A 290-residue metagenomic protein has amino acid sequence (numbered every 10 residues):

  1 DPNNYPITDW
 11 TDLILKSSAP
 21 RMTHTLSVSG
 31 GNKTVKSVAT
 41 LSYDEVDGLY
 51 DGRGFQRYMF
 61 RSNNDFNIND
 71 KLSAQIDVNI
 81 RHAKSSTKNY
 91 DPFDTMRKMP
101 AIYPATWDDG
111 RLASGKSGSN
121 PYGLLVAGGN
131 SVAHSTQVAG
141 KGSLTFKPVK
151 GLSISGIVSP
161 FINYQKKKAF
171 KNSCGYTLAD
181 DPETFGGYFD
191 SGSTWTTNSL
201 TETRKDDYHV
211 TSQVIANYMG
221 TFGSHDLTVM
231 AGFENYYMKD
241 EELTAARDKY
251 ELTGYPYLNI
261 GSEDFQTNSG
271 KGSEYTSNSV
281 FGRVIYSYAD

Functional and structural regions predicted by a protein language model:
D1-D51, Y90-D91, A127, T145-K147: Residues embedded in well-ordered regular secondary structure
D1-I7, S18, G48-R53, M59-A139 (+2 more regions): Surface-exposed loop/interface segments of Gram-negative outer-membrane beta-barrel transport/assembly proteins
S27-K33, D248-T253, I285: Short glycine/proline-enriched loop/turn "hinge" motifs that connect secondary-structure elements and lie
S27-S29, T40, N63, K141-S143 (+3 more regions): Outer-membrane beta-barrel architecture
G31-T34, F66-D70, F146-L152, G220-G223 (+1 more regions): Outer-membrane beta-barrel strand-turn architecture
K33-S37, E183-F185, V284: Short coil-to-beta-strand
L41-Y43, P160, N235, Y286-Y288: Short, small-residue-rich loop/turn micro-motifs
